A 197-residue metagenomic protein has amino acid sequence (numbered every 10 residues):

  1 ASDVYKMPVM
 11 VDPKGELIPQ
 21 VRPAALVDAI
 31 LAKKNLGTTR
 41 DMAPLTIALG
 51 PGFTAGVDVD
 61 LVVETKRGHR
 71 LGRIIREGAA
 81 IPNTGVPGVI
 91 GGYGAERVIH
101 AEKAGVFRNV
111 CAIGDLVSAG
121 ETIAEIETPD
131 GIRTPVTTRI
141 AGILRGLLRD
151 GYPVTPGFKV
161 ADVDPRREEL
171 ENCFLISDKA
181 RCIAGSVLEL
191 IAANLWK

Functional and structural regions predicted by a protein language model:
A1-K197: Well-ordered secondary-structure scaffolds
